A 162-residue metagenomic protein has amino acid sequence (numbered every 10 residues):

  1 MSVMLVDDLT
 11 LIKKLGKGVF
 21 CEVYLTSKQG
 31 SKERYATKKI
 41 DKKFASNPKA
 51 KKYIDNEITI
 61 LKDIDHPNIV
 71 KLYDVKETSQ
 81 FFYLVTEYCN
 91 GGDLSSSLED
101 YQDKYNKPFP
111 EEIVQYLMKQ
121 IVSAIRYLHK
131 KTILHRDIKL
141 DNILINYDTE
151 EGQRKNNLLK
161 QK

Functional and structural regions predicted by a protein language model:
E22: Conserved N-lobe ATP-binding subsite of Hanks-type protein kinase domains, especially the beta3 VAIK lysine
S27-R34: Conserved N-lobe loop of protein kinases adjacent to the ATP-binding glycine-rich P-loop
R34, K39-I64: Conserved N-lobe beta3->alphaC-helix segment of eukaryotic protein kinase catalytic domains
D74-V75: A short, aromatic-enriched beta-strand patch in the conserved N-lobe beta-sheet of the protein kinase catalytic domain
Q80-D93, S97: Conserved short submotifs of the Hanks-type protein kinase catalytic core that shape the nucleotide-binding pocket
S95-F109: AlphaC helix of the protein kinase catalytic domain
L117-M118: Activation segment signature within eukaryotic-like protein kinase domains
H129-N146: Catalytic-loop of the protein kinase fold
